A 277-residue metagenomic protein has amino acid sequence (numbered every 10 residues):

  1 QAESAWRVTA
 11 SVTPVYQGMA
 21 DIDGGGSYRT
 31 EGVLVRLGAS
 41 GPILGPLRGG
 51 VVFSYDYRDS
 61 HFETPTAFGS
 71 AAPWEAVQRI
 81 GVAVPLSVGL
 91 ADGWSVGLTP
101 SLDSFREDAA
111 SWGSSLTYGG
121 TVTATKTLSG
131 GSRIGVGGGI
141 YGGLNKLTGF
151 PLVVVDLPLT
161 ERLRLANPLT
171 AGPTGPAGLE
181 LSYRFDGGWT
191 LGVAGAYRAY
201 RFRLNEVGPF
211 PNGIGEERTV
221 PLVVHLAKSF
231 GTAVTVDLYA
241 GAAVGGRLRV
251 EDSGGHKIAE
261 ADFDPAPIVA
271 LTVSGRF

Functional and structural regions predicted by a protein language model:
A2-P65, P168-L169, L191, R203-N205: Short glycine/proline- and aromatic-enriched beta-strand/turn motifs that initiate or cap beta-hairpins
V12-A20, Y55-H61, P100-D108, I140-L144 (+5 more regions): Transmembrane beta-strands of outer-membrane beta-barrel pores
G25-G32, S70-Q78, S111-L116, G143-N145 (+3 more regions): Replace "Gram-negative outer membrane beta-barrel proteins" with "bacterial and organellar outer membrane beta-barrel
E31-L37, Q78-V84, P100-S104, L116-V122 (+4 more regions): Hydrophobic, lipid-facing positions within transmembrane beta-strands of outer-membrane proteins
A39-I43, V84-V88, K126, L157 (+4 more regions): Residue-level signature of outer-membrane beta-barrel architecture
L44-V51, D92-V96, G130-V136, R162-A166 (+2 more regions): Repeated loop/turn-to-beta-strand initiation elements of outer-membrane beta-barrel proteins
F68-P73, A166, E180-S182, D186-A259 (+1 more regions): Outer membrane beta-barrel transmembrane domains
L152-R162, V224-V234, A261-F277: Outer-membrane beta-barrel "beta-signal"
